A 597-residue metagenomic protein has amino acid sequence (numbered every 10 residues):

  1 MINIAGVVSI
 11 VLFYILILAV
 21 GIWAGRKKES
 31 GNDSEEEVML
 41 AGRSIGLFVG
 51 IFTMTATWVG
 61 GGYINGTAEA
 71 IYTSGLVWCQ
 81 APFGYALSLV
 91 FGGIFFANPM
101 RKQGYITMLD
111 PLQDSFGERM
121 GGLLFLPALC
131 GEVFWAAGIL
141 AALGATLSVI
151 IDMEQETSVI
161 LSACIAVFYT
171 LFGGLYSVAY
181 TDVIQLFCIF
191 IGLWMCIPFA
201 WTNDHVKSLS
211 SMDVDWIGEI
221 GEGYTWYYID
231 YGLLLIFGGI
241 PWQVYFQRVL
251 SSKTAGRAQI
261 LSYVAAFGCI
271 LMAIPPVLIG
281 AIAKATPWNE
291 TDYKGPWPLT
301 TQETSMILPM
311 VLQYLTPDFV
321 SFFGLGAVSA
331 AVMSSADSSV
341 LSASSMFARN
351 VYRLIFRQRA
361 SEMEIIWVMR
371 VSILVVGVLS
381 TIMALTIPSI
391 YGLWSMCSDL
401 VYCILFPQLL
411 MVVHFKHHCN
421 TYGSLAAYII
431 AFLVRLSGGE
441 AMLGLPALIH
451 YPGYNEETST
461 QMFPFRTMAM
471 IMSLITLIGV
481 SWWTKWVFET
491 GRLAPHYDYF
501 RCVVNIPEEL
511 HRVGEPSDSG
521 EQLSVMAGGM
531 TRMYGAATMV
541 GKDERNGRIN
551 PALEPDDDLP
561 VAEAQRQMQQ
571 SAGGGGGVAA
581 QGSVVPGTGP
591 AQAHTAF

Functional and structural regions predicted by a protein language model:
M1-F597: Membrane-embedded helix-loop-helix hairpins and adjacent transmembrane boundary segments in multi-pass transporters
